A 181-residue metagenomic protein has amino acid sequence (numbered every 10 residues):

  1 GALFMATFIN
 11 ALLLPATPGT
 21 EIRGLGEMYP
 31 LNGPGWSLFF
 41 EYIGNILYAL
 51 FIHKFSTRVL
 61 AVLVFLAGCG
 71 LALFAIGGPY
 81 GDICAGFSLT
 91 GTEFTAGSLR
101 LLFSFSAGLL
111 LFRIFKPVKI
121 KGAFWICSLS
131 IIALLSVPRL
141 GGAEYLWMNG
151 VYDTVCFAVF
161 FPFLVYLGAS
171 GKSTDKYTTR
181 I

Functional and structural regions predicted by a protein language model:
G1-Y42, G70-Y80, C84, G91 (+1 more regions): Membrane-interface helix-loop-helix regions
E21-L25, F51-F55, C84-I181: Alpha-helical transmembrane segments in multi-pass integral membrane proteins
I43-N45, F103: Short active-site segment of divalent metal-dependent hydrolases/proteases that encodes the spacing between
N45, V59, Y166: Glycine-centered loop/turn positions within well-structured domains that cap or flank conserved ligand/cofactor-binding
V59-P79, C127-L135: Small-polar-interrupted transmembrane alpha-helices in polytopic inner-membrane proteins
